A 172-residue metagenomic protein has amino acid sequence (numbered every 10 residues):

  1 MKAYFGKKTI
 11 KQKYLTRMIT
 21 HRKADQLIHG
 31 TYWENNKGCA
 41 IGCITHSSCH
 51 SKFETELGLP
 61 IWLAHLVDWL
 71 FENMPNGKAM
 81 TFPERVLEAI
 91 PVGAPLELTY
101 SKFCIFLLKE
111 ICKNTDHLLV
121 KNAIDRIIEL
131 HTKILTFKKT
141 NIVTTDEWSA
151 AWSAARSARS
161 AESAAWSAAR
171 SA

Functional and structural regions predicted by a protein language model:
M1-S171: Short, glycine-biased loop/turn motifs at secondary-structure junctions and in low-complexity Ser/Thr/Pro-rich termini
